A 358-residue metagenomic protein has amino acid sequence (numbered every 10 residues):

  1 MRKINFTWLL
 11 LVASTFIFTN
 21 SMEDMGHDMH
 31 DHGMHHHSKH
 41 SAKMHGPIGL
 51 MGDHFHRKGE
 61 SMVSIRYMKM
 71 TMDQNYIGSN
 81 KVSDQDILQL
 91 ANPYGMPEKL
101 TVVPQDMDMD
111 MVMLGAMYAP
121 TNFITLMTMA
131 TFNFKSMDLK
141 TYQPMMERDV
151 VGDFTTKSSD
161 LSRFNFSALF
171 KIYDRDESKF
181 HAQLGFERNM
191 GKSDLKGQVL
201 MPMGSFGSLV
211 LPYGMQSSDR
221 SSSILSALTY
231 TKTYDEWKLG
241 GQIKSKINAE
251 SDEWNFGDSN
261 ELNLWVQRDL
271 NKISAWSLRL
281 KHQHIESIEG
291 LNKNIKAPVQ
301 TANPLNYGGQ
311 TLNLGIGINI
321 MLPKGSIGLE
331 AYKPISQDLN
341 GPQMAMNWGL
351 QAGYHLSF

Functional and structural regions predicted by a protein language model:
T19-Q89, M190-D194, S217: Outer-membrane beta-barrel biogenesis signature
G49-M51, E98-V102, R148-T156, V210-Q216 (+3 more regions): Extracellular loop and loop/strand-boundary signature of outer-membrane beta-barrel proteins
G52-H54, I65, L114-Y118, T128 (+8 more regions): Residues on the lipid-exposed face of transmembrane beta-strands in outer-membrane beta-barrel proteins
G59, D108-V112, V150, S158-F164 (+5 more regions): Residues that define the transmembrane beta-barrel architecture of outer-membrane proteins
S61, F123-L126, R175-F180, E236-L239 (+2 more regions): Repeated loop/turn-to-beta-strand initiation elements of outer-membrane beta-barrel proteins
Y67-D73, F132-S136, I172, F186-K192 (+6 more regions): Transmembrane beta-strands of outer-membrane beta-barrel pores
Y76, V82-Q89, P93-Y94, S251-F358: Outer membrane beta-barrel transmembrane domains
T131-K244, T301: Outer-membrane pore/translocation modules
